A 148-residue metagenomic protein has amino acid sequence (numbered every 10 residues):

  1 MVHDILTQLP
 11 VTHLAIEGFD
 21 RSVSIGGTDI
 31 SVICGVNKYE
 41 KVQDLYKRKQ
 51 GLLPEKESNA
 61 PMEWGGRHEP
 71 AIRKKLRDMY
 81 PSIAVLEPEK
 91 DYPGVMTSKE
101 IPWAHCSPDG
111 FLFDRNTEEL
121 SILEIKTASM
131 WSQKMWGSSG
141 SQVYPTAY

Functional and structural regions predicted by a protein language model:
M1-A71: Charged, glycine-rich intrinsically disordered N-terminal tails and low-complexity linkers that flank
E55, M62, I72-R73, M79-Y148: Mg2+/Mn2+-dependent nuclease catalytic core
